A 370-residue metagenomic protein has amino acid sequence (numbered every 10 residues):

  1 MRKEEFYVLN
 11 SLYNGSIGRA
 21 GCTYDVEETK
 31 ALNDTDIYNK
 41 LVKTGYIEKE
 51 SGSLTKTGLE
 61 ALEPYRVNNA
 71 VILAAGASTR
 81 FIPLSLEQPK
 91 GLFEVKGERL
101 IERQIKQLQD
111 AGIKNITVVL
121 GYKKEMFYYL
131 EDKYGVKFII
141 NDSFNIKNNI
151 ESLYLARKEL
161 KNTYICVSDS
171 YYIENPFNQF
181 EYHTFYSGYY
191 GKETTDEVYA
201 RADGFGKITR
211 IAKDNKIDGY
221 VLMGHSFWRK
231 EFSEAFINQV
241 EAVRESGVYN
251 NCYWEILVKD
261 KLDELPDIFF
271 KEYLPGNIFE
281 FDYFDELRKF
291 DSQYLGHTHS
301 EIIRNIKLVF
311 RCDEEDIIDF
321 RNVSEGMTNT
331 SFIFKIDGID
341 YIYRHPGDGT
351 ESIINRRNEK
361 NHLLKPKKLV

Functional and structural regions predicted by a protein language model:
M1-L32: Short amphipathic alpha-helical interface segments
Y7, I173-Y249: Conserved core of the sugar-phosphate nucleotidyltransferase
N39-G52: A short, conserved structural fragment
S51-L86: N-terminal nucleotide-binding beta1-loop-alpha1 segment
R99-N115, L364-P366: A short, N-terminal amphipathic alpha-helix
E125-A202: Conserved beta-loop-beta/alpha segment of the NTase-like Rossmann-fold superfamily that binds/positions NTPs
H297-S300, L308-I336: ATP-binding glycine-rich phosphate-binding loop
I339-V370: A conserved alpha-helical element in kinase catalytic cores
